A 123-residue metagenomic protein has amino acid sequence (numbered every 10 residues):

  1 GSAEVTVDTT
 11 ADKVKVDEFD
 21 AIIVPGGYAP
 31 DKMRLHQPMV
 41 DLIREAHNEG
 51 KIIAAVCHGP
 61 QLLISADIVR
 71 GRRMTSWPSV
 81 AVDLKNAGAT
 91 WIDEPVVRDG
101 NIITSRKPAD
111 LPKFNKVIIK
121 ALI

Functional and structural regions predicted by a protein language model:
G1-E49, I53, Q61-G71, A81-I123: Extended, subdomain-level signal for the structured scaffold at the beginning of enzyme domains
V56, R73-W77: Short internal beta-strands
